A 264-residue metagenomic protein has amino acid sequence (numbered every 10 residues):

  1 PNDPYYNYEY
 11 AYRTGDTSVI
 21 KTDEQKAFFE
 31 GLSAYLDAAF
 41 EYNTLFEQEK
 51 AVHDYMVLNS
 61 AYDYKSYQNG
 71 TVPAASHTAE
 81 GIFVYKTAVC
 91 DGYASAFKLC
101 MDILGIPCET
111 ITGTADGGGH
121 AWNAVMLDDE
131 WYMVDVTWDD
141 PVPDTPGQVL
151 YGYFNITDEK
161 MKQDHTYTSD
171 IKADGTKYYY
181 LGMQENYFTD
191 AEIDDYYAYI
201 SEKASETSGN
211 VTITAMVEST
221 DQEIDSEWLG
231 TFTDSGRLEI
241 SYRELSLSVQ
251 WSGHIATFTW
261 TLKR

Functional and structural regions predicted by a protein language model:
P1-A34, A38, E202-T214, S219-R264: Linear, non-domain "peripheral" regions
V19-I82: Secondary-structure boundary elements
D23, V84-A88, I111-T112: Alpha-helix capping and helix-loop boundary segments enriched in small/acidic/polar residues
V52, M56, C90, M101: Conserved hydrophobic/aromatic pocket- or pore-lining residues that grip, position, or stack substrates in active sites
A79-Y93: A short, highly charged nucleic-acid-interacting micro-segment common to nuclease and nuclease-linked defense proteins
G92-E159: Hydrophobic/aromatic-rich core segments of domains that either
Y153-Y242: Metal-dependent nuclease catalytic core centered on acidic motifs
